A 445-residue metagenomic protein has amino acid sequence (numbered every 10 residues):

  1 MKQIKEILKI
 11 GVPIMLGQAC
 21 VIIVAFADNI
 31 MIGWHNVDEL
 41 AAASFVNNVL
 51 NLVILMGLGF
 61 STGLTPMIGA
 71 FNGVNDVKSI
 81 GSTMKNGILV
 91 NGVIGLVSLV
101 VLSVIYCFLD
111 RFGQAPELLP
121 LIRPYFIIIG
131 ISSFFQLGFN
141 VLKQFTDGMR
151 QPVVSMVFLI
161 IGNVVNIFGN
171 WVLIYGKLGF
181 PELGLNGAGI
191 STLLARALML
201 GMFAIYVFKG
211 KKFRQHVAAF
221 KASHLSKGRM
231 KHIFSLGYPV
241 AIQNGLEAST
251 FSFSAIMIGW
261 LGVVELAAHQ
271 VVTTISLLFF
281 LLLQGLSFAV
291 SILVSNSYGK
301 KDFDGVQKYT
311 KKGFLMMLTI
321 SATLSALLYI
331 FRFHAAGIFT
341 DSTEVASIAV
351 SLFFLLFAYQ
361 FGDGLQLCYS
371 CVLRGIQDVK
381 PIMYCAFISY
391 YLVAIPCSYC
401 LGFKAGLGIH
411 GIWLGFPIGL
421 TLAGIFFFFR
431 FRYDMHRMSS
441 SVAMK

Functional and structural regions predicted by a protein language model:
M1-I14, I68-F134, F180-Y238, V294-Y359 (+1 more regions): Short alpha-helical transmembrane segments in multi-pass integral membrane proteins
K2-I30, W34-H35, N51-G63, M67 (+5 more regions): N-terminal transmembrane alpha-helices
K9-D28, I128, G162, A195-M199 (+4 more regions): Transmembrane helical elements of multi-pass membrane transporters/channels
I14, Q18, N29-I30, P66 (+15 more regions): Transmembrane alpha-helix boundary and packing residues in multipass membrane permease domains and related
A19-I22, G95, L99, L137 (+12 more regions): Hydrophobic positions within alpha-helical transmembrane segments of bacterial inner-membrane proteins
I23-A41, L109-P116, V172-L183, G245-L278 (+3 more regions): Helix-terminus/linker motif at the lipid-water interface of multi-pass membrane proteins
L40-S103, Q136-S155, A255, A268-R332 (+1 more regions): Small-residue-rich hydrophobic transmembrane alpha-helices
S61, T65, I129-D147, S155-N163 (+6 more regions): Short runs within selected transmembrane alpha-helices of multi-pass transporters and secretion channels
